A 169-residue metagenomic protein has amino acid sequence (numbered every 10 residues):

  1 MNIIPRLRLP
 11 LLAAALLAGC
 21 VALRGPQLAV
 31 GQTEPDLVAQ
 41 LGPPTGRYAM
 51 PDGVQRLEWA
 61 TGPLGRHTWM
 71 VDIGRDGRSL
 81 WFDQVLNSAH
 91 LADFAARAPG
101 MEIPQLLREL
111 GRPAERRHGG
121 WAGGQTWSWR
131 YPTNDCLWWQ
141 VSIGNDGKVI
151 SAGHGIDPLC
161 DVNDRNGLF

Functional and structural regions predicted by a protein language model:
N2-L11: Bacterial N-terminal signal peptides that target proteins for export
L17-G19: C-terminal motif of bacterial Sec signal peptides marking the signal peptidase cleavage site
V21-L23: Bacterial signal peptide processing site
P26, A92-R97: Short aromatic-glycine motifs in intrinsically disordered, low-complexity regions
A29-D76, R97-F169: A cross-family detector of function-defining hotspots
W81-L91: Acidic/histidine-rich, surface-exposed loop or edge segments in extracytoplasmic proteins
